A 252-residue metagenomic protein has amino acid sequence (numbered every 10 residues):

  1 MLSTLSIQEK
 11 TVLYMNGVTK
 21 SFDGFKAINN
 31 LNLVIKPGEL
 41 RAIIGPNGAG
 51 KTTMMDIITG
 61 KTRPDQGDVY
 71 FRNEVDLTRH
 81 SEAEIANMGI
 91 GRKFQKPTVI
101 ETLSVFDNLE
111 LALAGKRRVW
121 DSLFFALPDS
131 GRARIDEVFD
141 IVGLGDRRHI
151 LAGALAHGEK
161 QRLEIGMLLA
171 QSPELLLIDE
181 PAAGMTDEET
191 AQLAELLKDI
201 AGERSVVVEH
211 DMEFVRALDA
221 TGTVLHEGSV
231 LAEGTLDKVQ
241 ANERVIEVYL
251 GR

Functional and structural regions predicted by a protein language model:
L2-R252: Glycine-rich phosphate-binding loops of nucleotide-dependent enzymes
